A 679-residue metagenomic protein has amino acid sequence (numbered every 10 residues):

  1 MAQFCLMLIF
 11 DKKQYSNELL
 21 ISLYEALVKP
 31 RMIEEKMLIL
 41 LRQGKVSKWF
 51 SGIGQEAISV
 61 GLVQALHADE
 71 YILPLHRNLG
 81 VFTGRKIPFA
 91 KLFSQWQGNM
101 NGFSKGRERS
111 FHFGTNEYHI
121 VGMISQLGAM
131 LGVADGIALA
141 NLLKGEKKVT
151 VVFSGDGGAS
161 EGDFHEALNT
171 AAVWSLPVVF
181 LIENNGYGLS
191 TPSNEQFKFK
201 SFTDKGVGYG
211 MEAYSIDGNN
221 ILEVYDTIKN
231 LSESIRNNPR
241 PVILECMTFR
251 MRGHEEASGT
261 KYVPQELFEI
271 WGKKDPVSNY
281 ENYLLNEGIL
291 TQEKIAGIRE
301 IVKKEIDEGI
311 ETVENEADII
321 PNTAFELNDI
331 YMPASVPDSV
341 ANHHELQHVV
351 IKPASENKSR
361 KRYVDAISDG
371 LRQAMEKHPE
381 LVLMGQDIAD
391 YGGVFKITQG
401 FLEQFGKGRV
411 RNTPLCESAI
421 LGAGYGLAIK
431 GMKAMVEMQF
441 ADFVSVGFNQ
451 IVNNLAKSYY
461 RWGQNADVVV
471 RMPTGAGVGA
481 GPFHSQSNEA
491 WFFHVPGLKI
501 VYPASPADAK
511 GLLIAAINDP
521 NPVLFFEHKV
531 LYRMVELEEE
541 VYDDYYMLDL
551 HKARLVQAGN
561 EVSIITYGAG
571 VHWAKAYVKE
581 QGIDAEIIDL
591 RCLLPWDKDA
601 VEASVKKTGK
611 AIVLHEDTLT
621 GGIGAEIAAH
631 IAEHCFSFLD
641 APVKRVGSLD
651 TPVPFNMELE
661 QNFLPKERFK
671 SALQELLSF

Functional and structural regions predicted by a protein language model:
A2-I58, A65, C246, R252 (+2 more regions): Conserved acidic/glycine
M32-E35, I39-W174, P192-K198, T203 (+3 more regions): Cofactor-binding active-site loop characterized by glycine-rich and histidine/acidic residues
I39-K45, S110-I124, K147-V152, G186 (+8 more regions): Glycine/charged-rich beta-loop-alpha catalytic/anionic-binding loops adjacent to active sites
K48-Q55, H76-R77, F113-L131, G155 (+8 more regions): Active-site nucleophile and cofactor-binding loops and adjacent substrate-binding regions of central metabolic enzymes
T83-I87, G162-E166, S190-E195, D226 (+10 more regions): Short acidic, glycine/serine/threonine-rich loops at helix termini
G98-S104, A172-I182, R409-N412, L455-M472: A glycine-rich helix N-cap at a beta->alpha junction
M100-T115, T203, D390-Q404, E539-L548: Acidic-glycine-rich active-site phosphate/pyrophosphate-binding loop
H119-E308, N315, F493-L614: Glycine-rich ThDP/TPP pyrophosphate-binding loop and its adjacent helix/strand module within ThDP-dependent enzymes
